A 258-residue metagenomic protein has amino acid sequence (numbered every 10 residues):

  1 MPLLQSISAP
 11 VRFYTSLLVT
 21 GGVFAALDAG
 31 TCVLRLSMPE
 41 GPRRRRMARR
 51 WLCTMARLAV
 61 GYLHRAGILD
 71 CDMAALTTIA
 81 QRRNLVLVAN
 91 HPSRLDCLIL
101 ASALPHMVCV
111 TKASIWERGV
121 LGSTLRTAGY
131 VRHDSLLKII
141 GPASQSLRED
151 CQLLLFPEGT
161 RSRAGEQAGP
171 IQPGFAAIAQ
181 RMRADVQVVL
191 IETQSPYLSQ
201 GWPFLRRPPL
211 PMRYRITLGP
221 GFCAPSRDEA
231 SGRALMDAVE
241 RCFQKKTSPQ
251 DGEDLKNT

Functional and structural regions predicted by a protein language model:
M1-L4, M55, A59-Y62, A66 (+6 more regions): Soluble, non-transmembrane catalytic domains of enzymes that act on hydrophobic metabolites at membranes
P2-D72, S123-T124: A transmembrane-helix-recognition feature enriched in membrane-embedded lipid enzymes and envelope glyco-/phospholipid
D28-T54, Q81-L136: Catalytic core of membrane glycerolipid acyltransferases/transacylases, capturing the structured, soluble-facing
A66-M73, H133-L137, L198-G201: Short gly/ser/thr-rich secondary-structure transition/capping motifs
D70-C71, R132, L153, V186: Hydrophobic beta-strand scaffold residues
N84-V86, D150-F156: Residue-level preference for the first positions of well-ordered beta-strands
V120-G122, R148, Q152, E166-A230: A cross-family acyltransferase "interaction/gating" segment
I139-A143: Short acidic active-site motifs
